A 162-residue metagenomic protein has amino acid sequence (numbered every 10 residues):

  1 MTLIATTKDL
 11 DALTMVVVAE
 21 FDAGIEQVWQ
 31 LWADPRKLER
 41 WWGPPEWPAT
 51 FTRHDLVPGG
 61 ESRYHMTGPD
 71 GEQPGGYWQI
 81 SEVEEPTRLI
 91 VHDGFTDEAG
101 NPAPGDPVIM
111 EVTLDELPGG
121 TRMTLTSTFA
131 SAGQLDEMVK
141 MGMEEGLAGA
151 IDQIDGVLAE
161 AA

Functional and structural regions predicted by a protein language model:
M1-P48: Hydrophobic ligand-binding cavity/cleft-lining segments
D9-D11, L56, D70-P74, P102-D106 (+1 more regions): A generic structural micro-feature
V16, R36-G75: Short beta-edge strand/loop motif at the mouth of beta-sheet-based domains
V18, H92, A99-E145: Beta-strand/loop substructures that line and gate deep hydrophobic ligand-binding cavities in soluble
A19, F51-H54, G76-E82, P107-D115: Hydrophobic/aromatic beta-strand elements that line small-molecule binding cavities or substrate pockets in beta-rich
I25-E26, L56-V57, S81-R88, T113-R122: A short, structured loop/turn motif at beta-sheet edges
V28, L38, S62-Y64, I80 (+5 more regions): Hydrophobic pocket/interface hotspot
F51, L158-A162: Short, highly charged C-terminal tails/helix-capping segments
